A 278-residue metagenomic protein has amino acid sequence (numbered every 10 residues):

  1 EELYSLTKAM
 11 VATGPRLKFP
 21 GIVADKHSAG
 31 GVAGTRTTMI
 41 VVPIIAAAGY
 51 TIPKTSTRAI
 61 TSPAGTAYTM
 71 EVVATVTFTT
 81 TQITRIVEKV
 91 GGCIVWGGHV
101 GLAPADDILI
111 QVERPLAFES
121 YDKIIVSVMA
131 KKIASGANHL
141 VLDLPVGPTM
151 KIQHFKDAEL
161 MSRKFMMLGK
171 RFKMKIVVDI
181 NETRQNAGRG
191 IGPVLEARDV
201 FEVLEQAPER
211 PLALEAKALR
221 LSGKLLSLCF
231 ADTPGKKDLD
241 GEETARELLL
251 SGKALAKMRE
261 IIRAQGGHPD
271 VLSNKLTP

Functional and structural regions predicted by a protein language model:
E2-I60: Active-site cofactor/substrate anionic-group-binding motifs, chiefly glycine- and Lys/Arg-rich phosphate-binding loops
A9-S28, I86-Q111: Self-splicing inteins and homing endonuclease
L17, E119, N138-P278: Well-ordered secondary-structure scaffolds
I22-A24, P43, Y50-P53, T84 (+5 more regions): Structural motif
V32-V42, A46-A47, K54-T55, S62-T66 (+5 more regions): Short glycine/serine/threonine-rich phosphate/pyrophosphate-binding segments that cradle anionic phosphate groups
M39-P53, V72, K131-G136, R171-F172 (+1 more regions): Alpha-helix C-terminal capping segments
T69-C93, R163-G169, K173: A glycine-rich helix N-cap at a beta->alpha junction
V90-H139: Phosphate/diphosphate-binding glycine-rich loops and adjacent basic-rich segments that engage nucleotide
